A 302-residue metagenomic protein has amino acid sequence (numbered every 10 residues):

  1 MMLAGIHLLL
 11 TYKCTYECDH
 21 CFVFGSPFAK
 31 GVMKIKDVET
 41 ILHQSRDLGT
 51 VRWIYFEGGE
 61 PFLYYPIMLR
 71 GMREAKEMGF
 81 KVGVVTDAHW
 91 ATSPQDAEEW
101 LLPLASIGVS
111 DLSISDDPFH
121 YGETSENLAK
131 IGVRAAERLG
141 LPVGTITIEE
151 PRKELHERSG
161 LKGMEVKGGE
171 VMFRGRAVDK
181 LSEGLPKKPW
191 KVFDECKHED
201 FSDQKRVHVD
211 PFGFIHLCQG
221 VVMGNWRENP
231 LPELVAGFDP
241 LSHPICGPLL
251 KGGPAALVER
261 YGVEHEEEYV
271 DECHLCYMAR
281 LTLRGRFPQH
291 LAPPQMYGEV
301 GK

Functional and structural regions predicted by a protein language model:
M1, G49, I107, D271-H274: Structured loop/turn residues at beta-strand edges in well-structured enzyme cores
M1-D87, A91-E99, K302: Conserved alpha-helical substructure of the radical SAM core
L3, A97, E126-A129, E228 (+1 more regions): A structural signal for well-ordered alpha-helical scaffolds and beta->alpha junctions
L9, S113-S115, H208: Conserved beta-strand segments that form the floor/walls of ligand-binding pockets within enzyme and binding domains
C18, Y65, E123, L217-Q219: Activation segment
L63-D203: Conserved AdoMet/S-adenosylmethionine-binding subsite of the radical SAM
M172-A292, G298: Accessory C-terminal segments flanking Radical SAM cores
